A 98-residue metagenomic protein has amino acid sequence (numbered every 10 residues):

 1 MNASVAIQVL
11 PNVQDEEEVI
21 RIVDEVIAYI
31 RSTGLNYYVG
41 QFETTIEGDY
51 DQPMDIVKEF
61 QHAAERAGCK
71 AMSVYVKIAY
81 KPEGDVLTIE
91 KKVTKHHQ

Functional and structural regions predicted by a protein language model:
M1-Q98: Charge-rich, low-complexity N-terminal segments
